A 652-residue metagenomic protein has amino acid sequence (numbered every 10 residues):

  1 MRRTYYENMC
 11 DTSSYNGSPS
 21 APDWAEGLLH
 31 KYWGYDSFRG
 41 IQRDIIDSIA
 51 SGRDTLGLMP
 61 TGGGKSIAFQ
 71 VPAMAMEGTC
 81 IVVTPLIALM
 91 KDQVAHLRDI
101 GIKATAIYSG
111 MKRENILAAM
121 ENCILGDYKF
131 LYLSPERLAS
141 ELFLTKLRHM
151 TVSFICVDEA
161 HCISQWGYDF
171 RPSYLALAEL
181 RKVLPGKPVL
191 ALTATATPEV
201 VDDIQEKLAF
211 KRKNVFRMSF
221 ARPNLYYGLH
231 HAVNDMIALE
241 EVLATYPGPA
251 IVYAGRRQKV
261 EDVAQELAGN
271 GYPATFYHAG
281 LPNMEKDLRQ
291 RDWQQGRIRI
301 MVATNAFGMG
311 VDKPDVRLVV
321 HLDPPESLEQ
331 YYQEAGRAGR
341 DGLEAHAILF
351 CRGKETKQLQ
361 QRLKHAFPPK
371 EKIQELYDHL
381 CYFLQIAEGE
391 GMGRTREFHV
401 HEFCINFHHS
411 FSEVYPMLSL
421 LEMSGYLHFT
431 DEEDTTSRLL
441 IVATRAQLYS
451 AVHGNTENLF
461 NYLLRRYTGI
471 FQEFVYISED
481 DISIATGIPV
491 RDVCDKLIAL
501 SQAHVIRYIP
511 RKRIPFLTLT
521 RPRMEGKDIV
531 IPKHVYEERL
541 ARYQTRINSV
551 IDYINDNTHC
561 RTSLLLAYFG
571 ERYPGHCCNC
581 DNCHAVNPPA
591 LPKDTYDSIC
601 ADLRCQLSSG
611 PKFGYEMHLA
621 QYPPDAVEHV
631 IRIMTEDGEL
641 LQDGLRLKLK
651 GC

Functional and structural regions predicted by a protein language model:
M1-S14, P19-S20, L131, A264 (+1 more regions): Intrinsically disordered, low-complexity N-terminal extensions of nucleic-acid-metabolism proteins
R2, C10-Y32, D36-G40, D44-S66 (+3 more regions): Helicase motor core with emphasis on the C-terminal RecA-like subdomain
Q70, C156, M617-L619: Hydrophobic transmembrane signal anchors and adjacent membrane-proximal interface regions, especially in viral
V83-T84, R646: Generic N-terminal initiation segments characterized by hydrophobic and/or small/turn-forming residues
P368-R523, D528-A626, V630, D637-D643 (+1 more regions): C-terminal accessory/connector segments of nucleic-acid motor ATPases
